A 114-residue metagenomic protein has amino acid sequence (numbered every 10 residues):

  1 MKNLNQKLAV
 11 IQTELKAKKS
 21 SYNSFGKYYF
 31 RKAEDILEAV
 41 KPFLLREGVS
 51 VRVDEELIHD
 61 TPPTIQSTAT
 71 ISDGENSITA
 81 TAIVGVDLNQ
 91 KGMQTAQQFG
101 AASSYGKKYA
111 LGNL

Functional and structural regions predicted by a protein language model:
M1-L114: Polyanion-binding surfaces on beta-sheet-dominated domains and ring/shell assemblies
